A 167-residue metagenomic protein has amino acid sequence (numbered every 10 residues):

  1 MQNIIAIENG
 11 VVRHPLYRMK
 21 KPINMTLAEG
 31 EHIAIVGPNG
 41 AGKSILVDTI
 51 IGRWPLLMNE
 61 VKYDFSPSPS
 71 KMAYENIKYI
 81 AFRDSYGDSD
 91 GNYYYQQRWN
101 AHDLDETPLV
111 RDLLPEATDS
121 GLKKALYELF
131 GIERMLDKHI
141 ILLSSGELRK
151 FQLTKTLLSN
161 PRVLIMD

Functional and structural regions predicted by a protein language model:
M1-A34, G40, W54-M58: A short, flexible loop at the N-terminus of ABC-type nucleotide-binding domains that lies
S44-T118: ABC ATPase nucleotide-binding domain signature region
T118-M135: Conserved ABC ATPase "signature" region
H139-L143, E147: Conserved ABC ATPase signature
L153: Hydrophobic anchor residue at the start of the ABC signature
N160: Conserved catalytic motifs of ABC-family nucleotide-binding domains
L164-D167: Catalytic Walker B motif of ABC-type/P-loop ATPase nucleotide-binding domains
